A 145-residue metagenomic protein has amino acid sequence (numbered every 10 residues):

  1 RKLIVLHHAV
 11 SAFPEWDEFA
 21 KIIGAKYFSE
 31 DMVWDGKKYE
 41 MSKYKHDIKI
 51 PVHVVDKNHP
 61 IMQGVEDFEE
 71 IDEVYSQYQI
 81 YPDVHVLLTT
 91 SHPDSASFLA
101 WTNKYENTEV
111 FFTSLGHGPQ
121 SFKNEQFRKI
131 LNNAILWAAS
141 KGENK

Functional and structural regions predicted by a protein language model:
R1, H8, G24, L136-S140: Sec-exported extracytoplasmic/periplasmic mature domains
R1-K2, T108: A short helix->loop->beta-strand "cap" motif at the edges of active sites that frequently abuts
K2, A9-V10, G116-G118: Catalytic metal-binding/acid-base residues of hydrolase active sites
I4, L87, F111-T113: Hydrophobic/aromatic beta-strand patches that form the interior of the parallel beta-sheet core in alpha/beta enzyme
L6-T90: An acidic, glycine-rich "communication" segment
E18-K21, W101, F127: Short, glycine/charged-enriched secondary-structure capping and boundary segments
V74, S97-L99: Residue-level marker for the onset of beta-strands and adjacent loop->beta junctions in well-ordered domains
P93-S97, K104-K145: Extracellular ligand-binding/catalytic regions of CAZymes and related secreted enzymes and adhesion modules
